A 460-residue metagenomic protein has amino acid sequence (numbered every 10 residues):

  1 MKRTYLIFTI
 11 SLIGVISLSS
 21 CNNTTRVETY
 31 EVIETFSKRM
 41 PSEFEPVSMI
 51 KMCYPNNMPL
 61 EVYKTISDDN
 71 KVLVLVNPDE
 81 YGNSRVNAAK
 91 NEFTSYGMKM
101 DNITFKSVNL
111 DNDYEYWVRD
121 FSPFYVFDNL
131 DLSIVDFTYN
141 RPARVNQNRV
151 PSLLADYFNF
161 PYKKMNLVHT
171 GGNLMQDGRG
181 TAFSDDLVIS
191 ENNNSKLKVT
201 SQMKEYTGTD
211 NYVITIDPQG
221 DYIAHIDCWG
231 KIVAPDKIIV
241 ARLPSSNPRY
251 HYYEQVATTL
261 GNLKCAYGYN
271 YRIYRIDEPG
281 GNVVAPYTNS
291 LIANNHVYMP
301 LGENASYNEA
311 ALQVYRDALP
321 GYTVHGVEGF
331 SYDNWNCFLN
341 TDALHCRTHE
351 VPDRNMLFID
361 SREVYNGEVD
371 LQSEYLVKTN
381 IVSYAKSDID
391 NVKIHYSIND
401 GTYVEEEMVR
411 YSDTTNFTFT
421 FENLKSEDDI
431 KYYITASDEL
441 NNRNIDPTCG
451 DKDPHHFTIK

Functional and structural regions predicted by a protein language model:
M1-T4: Positively charged n-region of N-terminal signal peptides that target proteins for export
L6-L12: Sec-dependent N-terminal signal peptides
T9, Y81, F124, N140 (+7 more regions): A generic signature of intrinsically disordered, low-complexity regions enriched in glycine/proline and charged/polar
S11, S42, Y114, K164 (+7 more regions): Generic marker of residues within folded, mature protein domains
L18-S20: C-terminal motif of bacterial Sec signal peptides marking the signal peptidase cleavage site
N22-N23, V351-K460: Glycan-association/targeting regions that enable binding to alpha-glucans and other polysaccharides
V27-F358: The feature marks the mature, well-folded catalytic cores of soluble enzymes
